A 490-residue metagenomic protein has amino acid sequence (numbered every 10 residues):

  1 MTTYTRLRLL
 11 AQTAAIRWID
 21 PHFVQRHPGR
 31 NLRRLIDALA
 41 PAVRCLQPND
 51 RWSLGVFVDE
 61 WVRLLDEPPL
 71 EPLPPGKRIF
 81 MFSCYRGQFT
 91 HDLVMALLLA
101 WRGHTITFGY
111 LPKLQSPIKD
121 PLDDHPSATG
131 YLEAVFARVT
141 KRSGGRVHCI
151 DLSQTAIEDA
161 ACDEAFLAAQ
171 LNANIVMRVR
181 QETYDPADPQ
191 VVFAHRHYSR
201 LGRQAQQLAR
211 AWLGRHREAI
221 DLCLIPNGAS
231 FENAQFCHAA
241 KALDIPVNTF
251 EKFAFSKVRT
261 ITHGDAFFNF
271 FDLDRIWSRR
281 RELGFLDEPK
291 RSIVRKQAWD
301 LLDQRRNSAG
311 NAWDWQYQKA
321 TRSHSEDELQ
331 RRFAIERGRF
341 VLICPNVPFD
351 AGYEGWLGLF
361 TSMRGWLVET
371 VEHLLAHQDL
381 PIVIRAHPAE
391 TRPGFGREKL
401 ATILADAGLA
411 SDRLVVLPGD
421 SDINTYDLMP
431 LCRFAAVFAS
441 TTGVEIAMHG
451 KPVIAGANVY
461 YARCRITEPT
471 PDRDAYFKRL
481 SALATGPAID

Functional and structural regions predicted by a protein language model:
T2-R78, L98-Q206, K252-T321: Conserved N-terminal ligand/cofactor-binding loop architecture of enzyme catalytic domains
E71, H197-H216, A334-E336, L357-G358 (+4 more regions): Donor nucleotide-activated moiety binding/catalytic core segment of transferases that use nucleotide-activated donors
F82-D92, I225, A351-E354: A short, glycine/small-residue-rich beta-strand->loop->alpha-helix junction that serves as a flexible
R86-F108, P112-K113, Q235-C237, F360-L375: Histidine-anchored nucleotide/phosphate-binding helix
L208-F267: Conserved nucleotide-sugar donor-interacting segment of glycosyltransferase catalytic cores, predominantly GT-B
E232, C237, V258, S421-E468: A donor-sugar binding/catalytic signature common to diverse glycosyltransferases and related nucleotide-sugar
I261, I454-D490: Nucleotide-sugar donor-binding patch of glycosyltransferase catalytic domains
D303-A405: Conserved catalytic-core segment of nucleotide-activated headgroup transferases in glycan assembly
